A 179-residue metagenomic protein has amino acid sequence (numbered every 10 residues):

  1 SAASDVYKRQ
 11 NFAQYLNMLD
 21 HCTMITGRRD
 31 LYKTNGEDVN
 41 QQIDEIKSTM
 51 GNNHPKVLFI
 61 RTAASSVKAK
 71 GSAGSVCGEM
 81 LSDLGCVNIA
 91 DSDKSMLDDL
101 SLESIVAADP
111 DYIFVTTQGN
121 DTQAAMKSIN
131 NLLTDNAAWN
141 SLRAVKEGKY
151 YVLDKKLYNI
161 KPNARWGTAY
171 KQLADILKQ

Functional and structural regions predicted by a protein language model:
S1, F12, L16-T23, G36 (+9 more regions): Extracytoplasmic/secreted envelope proteins and their assembly/folding machinery, especially bacterial periplasmic
A2-Y7: Short, small-residue-biased leader/transition segments that mark boundaries at the very start of proteins
K8-Q10, I60-A63, S92-D93, T116-Q118 (+1 more regions): Active-site-proximal beta-strand/loop segments in catalytic clefts of secreted hydrolases
K8-Y15, R28-Y32, G36, K70-G74 (+2 more regions): Solvent-exposed, acidic/flexible segments
A13-G27, V115-Q179: Structured C-terminal subdomain patch of bacterial secreted/periplasmic proteins
L31-L84: Basic- and aromatic-lined ligand-binding clefts that recognize polyanionic substrates
N53-K56, D109-Y112, K146-K149: Loop/turn elements at helix/coil->beta-strand transitions in domains of secreted/extracellular proteins
A64-D109, V115: Flexible, glycine-rich surface segments
